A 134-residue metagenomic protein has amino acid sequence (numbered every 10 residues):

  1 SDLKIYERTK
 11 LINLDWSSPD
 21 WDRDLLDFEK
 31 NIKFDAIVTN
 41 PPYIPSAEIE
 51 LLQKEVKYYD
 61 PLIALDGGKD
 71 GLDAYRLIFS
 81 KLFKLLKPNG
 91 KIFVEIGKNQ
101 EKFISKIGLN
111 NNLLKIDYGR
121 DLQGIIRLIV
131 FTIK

Functional and structural regions predicted by a protein language model:
S1-I133: S-adenosylmethionine
